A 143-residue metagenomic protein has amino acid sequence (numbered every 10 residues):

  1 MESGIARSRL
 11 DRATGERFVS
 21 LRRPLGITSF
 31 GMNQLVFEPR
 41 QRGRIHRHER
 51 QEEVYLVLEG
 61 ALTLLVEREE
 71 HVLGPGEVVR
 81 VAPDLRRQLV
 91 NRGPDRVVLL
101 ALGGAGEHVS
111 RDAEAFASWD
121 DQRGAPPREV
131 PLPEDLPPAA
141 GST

Functional and structural regions predicted by a protein language model:
M1-F30, R44, D112-T143: A short, N-terminal "cap"/entry segment at the start of jelly-roll beta-barrel domains of the cupin/DSBH fold
F18, N33-E49: Conserved short histidine dyad/triad with adjacent acidic residue
R22-R23, G43-H48, V90-R92: Short histidine-centered beta-strand/loop micro-motifs that create catalytic or ligand/metal-coordination sites
G26, T63, P83-S110: Ligand-binding loop in jelly-roll beta-barrel domains
R50-E52, V57-L62, E67: Glycine- and acidic-residue-biased ligand/ion/polar-headgroup-sensing regions
R68-D84: Short acidic-glycine-tyrosine-enriched beta hairpin
